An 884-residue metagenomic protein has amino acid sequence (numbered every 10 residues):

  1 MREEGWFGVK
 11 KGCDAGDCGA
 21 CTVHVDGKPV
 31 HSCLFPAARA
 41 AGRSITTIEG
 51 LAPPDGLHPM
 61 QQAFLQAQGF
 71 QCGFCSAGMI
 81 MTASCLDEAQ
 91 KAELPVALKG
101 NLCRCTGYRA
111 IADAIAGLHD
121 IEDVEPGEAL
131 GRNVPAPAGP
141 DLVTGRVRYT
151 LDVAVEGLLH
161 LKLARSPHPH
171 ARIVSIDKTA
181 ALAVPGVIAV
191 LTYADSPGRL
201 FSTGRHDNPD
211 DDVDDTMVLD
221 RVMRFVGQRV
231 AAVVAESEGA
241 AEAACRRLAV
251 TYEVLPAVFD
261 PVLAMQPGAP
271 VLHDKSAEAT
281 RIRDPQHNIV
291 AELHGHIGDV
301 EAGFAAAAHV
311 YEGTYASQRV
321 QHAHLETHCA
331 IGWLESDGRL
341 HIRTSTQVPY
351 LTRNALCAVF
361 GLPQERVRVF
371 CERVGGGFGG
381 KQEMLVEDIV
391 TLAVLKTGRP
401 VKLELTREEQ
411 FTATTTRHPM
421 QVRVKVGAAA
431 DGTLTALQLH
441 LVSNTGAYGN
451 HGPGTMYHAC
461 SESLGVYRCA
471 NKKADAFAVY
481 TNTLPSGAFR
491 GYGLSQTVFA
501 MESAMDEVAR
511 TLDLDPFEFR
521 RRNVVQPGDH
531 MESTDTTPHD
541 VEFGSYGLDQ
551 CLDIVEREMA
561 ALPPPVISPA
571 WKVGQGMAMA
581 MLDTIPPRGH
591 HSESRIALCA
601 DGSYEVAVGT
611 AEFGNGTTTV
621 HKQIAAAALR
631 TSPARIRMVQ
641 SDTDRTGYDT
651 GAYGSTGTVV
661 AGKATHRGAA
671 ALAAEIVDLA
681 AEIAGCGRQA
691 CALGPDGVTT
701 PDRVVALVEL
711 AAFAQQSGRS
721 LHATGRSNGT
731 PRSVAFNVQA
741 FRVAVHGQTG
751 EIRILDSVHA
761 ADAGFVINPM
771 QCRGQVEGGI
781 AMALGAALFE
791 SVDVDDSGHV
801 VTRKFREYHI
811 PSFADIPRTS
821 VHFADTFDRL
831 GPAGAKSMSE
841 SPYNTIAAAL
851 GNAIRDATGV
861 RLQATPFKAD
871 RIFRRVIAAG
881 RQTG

Functional and structural regions predicted by a protein language model:
M1-V124: Signature of N-terminal electron-transfer/Fe-S-associated modules in redox systems
R2-G5, G204-R205, A305-V320, L403-Q410 (+3 more regions): Short Pro/Gly-enriched beta-strand edge/turn motifs at strand-loop
C18-G19, L159, D220, E326-I331 (+5 more regions): Short glycine-rich loop/turn motifs
Q68, R132, A138-T144, H206-N208 (+8 more regions): Glycine-rich loop/linker segments at domain edges
H119-P285, V310: Flexible, low-hydrophobicity surface segments
Y193-A194, G361-R366, K396-V401, A430 (+3 more regions): C-terminal catalytic domains of large/alpha subunits in multi-subunit enzymes
R229, E236, R399-T445, K663-A692: Phosphate/diphosphate-binding loops
R373, G377-G398, K402-E404, T617-A625: Thiamine diphosphate
